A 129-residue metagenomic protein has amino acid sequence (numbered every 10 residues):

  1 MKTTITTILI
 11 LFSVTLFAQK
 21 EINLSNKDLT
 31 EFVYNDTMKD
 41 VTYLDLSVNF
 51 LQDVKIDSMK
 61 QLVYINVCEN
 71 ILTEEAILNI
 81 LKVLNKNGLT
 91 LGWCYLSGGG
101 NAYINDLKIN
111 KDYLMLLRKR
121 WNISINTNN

Functional and structural regions predicted by a protein language model:
M1-E21: Bacterial Sec-dependent N-terminal signal peptides
Q19, L29, D40-V41, L51 (+2 more regions): Conserved hydrophobic position(s) of the canonical leucine-rich repeat
N26-K27, N49, N70, C94-L107: Conserved "Asn-ladder"/turn position within leucine-rich repeats
K27-E31, F50-Q52, I71-T73, I77: Canonical position 11/12 of the leucine-rich repeat
N35-K39, V54-Q61, E75-N87, K108-L116: A structural signal for leucine-rich repeat
T42-N49, V63-E69: Repeated polar recognition positions within modular binding domains
K86-T90, L114-T127: Structural alpha-beta junctions
